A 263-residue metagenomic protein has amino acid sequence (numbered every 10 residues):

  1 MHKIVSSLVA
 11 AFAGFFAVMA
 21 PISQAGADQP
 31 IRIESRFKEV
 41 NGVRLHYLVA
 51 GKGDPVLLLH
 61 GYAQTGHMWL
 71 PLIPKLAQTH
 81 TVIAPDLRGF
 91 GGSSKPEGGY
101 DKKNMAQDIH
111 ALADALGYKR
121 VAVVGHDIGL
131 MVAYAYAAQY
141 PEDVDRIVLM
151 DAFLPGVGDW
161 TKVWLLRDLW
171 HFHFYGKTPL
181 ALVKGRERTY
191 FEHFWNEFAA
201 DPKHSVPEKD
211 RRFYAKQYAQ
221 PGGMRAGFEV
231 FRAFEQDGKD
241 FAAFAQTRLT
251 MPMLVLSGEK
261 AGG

Functional and structural regions predicted by a protein language model:
H2-L8, F12-D54, Q78-H80: Alpha/beta-hydrolase fold catalytic core
S6, Q64, M68, L130: Alpha-helical and His/Cys-centered functional microenvironments
V18-P21, M68, P96-G98: Residue-level recognition of conserved structural "scaffold" positions that shape functional pockets and channels
D28-R36, V43-L45, P55, I83 (+2 more regions): Flexible "cap/lid" subdomain of the alpha/beta-hydrolase fold that forms the substrate-access gate
V43, L48-G92: Conserved HGGG/HGGXW glycine-rich cap/lid loop of the alpha/beta-hydrolase fold
